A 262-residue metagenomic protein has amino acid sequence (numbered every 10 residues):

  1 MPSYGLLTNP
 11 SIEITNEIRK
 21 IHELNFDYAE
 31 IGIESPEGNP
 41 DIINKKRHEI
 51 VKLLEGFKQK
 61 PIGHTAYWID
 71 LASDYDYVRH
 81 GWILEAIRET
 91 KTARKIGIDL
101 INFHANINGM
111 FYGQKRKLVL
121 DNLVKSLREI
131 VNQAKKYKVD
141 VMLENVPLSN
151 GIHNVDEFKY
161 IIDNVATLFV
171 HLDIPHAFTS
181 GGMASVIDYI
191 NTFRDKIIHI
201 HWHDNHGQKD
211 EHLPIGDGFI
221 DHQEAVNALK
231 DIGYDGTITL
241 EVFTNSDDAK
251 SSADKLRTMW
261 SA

Functional and structural regions predicted by a protein language model:
P2-S3, S11-H22, I83, I152-L172 (+1 more regions): Histidine-acidic metal/acid-base catalytic patches
P2-T8, A29-I31, P61-T65, I101-F103 (+4 more regions): Hydrophobic faces of well-ordered beta-strands that scaffold small-molecule active sites in alpha/beta enzyme cores
L7, N39-P40, R79, L120 (+2 more regions): A generic secondary-structure micro-motif detector that highlights 1-2 residue hydrophobic/ambivalent hotspots embedded
L7-S11, G32-P36, A66-D70, N106-N108 (+4 more regions): Active-site beta-loop-alpha junctions enriched in small/polar residues
I12-E34, I96-G97: Catalytic domains of carbohydrate-active enzymes, especially glycoside hydrolases
I12-T15, H48, L53-Q59, A72-F169 (+1 more regions): Active-site acidic/histidine proton-transfer and metal-coordination neighborhood in alpha/beta enzyme cores
G38, M110, K209: Short glycine-rich, flexible loops that bind phosphorylated cofactors or substrates
N39-H48: Active-site-adjacent beta->alpha loops and helix N-cap segments on the catalytic face of soluble alpha/beta enzymes
